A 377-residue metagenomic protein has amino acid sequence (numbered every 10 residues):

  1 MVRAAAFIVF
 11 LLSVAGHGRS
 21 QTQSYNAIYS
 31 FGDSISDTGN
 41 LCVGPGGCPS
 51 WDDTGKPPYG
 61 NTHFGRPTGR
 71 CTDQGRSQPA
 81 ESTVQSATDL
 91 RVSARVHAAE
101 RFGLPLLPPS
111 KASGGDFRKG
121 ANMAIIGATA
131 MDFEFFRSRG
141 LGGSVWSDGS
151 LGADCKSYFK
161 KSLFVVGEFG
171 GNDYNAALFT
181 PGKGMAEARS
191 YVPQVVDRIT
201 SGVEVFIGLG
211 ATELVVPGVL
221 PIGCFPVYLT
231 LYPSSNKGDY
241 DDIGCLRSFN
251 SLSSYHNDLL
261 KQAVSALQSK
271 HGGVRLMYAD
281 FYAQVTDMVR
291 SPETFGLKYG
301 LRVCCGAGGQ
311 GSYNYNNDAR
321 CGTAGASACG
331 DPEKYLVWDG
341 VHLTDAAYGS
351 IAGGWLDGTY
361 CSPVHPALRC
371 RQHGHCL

Functional and structural regions predicted by a protein language model:
M1-L377: Conserved active-site regions of diverse hydrolases
